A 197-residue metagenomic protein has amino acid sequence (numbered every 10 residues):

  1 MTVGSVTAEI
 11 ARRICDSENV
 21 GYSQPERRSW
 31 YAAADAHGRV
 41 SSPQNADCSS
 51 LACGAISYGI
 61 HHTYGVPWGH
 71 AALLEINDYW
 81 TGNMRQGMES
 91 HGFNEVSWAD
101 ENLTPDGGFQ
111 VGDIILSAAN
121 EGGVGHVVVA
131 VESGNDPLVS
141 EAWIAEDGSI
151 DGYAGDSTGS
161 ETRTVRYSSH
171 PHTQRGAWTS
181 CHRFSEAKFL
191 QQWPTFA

Functional and structural regions predicted by a protein language model:
M1-L74, A118-N120, S140, K188-A197: N-terminal capping segments
V3-A8, S41, H61-G159: ...with weaker cross-activation on analogous glycine-rich loops/strands in unrelated enzymes
R12-R13, R27-R28, R39, R85 (+4 more regions): Arginine residue identity/basic-tract feature
E161-A197: Low-complexity, Gly/Ser/Thr/Pro-rich intrinsically disordered linker/tail segments
